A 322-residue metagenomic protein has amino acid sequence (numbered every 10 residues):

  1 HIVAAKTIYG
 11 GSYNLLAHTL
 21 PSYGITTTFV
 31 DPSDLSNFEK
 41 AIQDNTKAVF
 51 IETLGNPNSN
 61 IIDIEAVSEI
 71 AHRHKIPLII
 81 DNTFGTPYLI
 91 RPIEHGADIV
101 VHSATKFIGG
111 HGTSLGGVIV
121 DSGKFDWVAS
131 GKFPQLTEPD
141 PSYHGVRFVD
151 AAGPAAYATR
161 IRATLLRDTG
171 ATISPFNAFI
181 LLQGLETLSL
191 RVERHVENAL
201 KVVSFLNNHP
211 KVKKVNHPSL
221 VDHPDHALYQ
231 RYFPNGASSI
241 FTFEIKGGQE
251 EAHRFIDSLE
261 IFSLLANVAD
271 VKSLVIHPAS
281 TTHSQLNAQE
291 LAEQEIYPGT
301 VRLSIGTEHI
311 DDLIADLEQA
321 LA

Functional and structural regions predicted by a protein language model:
H1-H209: Conserved PLP-enzyme active-site core in the AAT-like
G10, A17, D44, R191 (+2 more regions): PLP-dependent enzyme catalytic core of the Aspartate aminotransferase-like
V49, G117-I119, V215, F241 (+1 more regions): Well-ordered beta-strand positions enriched in small/hydrophobic/aromatic, beta-favoring residues
L54, T83-G85, L220, K246 (+1 more regions): Active-site beta-loop-alpha junctions enriched in small/polar residues
G112-T113, N235-A237, I296-G299: Short glycine-enriched loop/turn motifs at secondary-structure junctions
V120, T242-E244, S304-G306: Short hydrophobic/aromatic beta-strand micro-patches that form the beta-sheet surface supporting nucleotide- or nucleic
K124-F125, E186, D222, K246-G248 (+2 more regions): Short, glycine-/Ser/Thr-/acidic-enriched flexible segments
T169-T172, N177-A178, T187, E193-R194 (+2 more regions): Conserved small-domain helix->loop->beta segment predominantly found in fold-type I
